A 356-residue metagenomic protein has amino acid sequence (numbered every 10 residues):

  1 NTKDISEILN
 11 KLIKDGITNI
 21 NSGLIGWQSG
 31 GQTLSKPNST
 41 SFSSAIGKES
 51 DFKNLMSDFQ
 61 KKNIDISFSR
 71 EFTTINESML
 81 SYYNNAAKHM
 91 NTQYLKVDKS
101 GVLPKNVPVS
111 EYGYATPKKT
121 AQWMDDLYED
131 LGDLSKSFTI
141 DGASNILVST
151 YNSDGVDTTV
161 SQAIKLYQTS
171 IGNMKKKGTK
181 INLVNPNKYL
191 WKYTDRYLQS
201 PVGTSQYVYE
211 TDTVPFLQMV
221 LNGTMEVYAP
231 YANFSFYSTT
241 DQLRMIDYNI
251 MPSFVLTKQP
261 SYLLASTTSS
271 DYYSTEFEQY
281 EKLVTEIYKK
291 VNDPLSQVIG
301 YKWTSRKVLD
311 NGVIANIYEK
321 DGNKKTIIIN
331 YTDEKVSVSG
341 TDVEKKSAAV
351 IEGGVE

Functional and structural regions predicted by a protein language model:
N1-T120: Aromatic-lined carbohydrate-binding/catalytic grooves of carbohydrate-active enzymes
S22-L24, F68, T139-G142, L183: Conserved beta-strand positions
L24-Q28, G142-S144, T332: A mature extracytoplasmic/lumenal domain signature
F72-K136, S144-E356: Active-site-proximal substrate-binding groove within the catalytic cores of carbohydrate-active enzymes
